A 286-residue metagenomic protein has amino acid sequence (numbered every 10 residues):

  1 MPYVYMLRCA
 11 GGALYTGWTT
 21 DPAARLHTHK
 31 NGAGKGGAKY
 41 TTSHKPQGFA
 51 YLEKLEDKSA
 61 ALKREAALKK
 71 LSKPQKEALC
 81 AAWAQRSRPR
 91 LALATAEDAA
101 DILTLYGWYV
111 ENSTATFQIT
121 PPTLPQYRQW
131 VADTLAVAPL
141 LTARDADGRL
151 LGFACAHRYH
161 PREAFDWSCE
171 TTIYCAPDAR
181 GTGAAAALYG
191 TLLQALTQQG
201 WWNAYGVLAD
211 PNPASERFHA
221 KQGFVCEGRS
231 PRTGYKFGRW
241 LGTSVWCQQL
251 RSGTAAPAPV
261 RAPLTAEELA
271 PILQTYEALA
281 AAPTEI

Functional and structural regions predicted by a protein language model:
M1-P89: Structure-specific nucleic-acid interaction/processing domains
R8, P121-D178, Y189-G190, Q249-L250: Acetyl-CoA-dependent GNAT
R90-I102: A short beta-loop-alpha structural element at the N-terminal edge of CoA-dependent acyl/N-acetyltransferase catalytic
L103, G107-W130: Conserved GNAT-fold acetyl-CoA-binding loop/helix
C155, Y205-L208, A220, V225-G242 (+1 more regions): Conserved catalytic-core motifs of GNAT/GCN5-like acyltransferases
G181-Q198, S215-K221: Conserved acetyl-CoA-binding loop-helix of GNAT-fold acetyltransferases
L196-A209: Conserved GNAT acetyl-CoA-binding A-motif
R232-I286: C-terminal "cap" of GNAT-fold acetyltransferases
